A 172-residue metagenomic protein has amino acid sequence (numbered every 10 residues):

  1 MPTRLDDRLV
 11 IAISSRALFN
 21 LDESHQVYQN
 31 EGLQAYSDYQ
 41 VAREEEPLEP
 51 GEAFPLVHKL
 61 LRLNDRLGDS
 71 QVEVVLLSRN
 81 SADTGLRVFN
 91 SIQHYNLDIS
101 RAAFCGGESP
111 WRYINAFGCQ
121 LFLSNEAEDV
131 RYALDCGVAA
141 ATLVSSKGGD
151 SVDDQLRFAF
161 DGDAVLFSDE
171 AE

Functional and structural regions predicted by a protein language model:
P2-E52, V152-E172: Active-site neighborhood of HAD-like aspartate-dependent phosphohydrolases
P2-R4, P50-A53, G68-S70, W111-L123 (+2 more regions): Short, low-complexity cationic-aromatic patches
I13, V74-L76, T142: Structural beta-sheet core signal
N20, Q26-Y28, V41, E45 (+4 more regions): A cross-kingdom feature marking solvent-exposed beta-strand/loop segments within repeated, beta-rich binding/scaffold
P47-L61, S146-K147: Short N-terminal or domain-adjacent regulatory/targeting segments
L56-F89, A164: Substrate-recognition element of Asp-dependent hydrolases with the DxDx(T/V) motif
N64, G137, S168-E170: Generic short alpha-helical hydrophobic face used as a protein-protein interaction/packing hotspot
